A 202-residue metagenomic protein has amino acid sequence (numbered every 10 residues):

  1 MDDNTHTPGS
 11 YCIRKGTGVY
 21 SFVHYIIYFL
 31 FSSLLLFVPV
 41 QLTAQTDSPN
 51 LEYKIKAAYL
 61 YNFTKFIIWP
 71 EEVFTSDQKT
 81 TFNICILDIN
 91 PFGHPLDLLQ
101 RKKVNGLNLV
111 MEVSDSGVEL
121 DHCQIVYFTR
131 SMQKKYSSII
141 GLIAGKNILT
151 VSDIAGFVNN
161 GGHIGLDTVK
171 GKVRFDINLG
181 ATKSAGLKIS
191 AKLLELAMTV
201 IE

Functional and structural regions predicted by a protein language model:
D2-F31, P39-E202: Short hydrophobic alpha-helices and adjacent helix-cap/hinge residues
